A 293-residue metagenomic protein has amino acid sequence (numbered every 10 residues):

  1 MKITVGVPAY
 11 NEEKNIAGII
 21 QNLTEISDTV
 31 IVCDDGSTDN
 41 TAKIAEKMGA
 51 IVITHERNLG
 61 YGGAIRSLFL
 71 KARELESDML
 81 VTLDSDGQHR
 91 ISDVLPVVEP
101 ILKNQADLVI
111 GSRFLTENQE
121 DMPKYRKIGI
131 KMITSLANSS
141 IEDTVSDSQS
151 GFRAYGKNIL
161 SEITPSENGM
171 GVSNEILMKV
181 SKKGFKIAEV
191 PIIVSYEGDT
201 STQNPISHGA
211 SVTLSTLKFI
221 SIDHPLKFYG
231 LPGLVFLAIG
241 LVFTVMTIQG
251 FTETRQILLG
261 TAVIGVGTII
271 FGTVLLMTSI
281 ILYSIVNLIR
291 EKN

Functional and structural regions predicted by a protein language model:
K2-T4: Cell-envelope/extracellular polymer assembly enzymes that use nucleotide-activated donors
V7-E25: Short, well-formed alpha-helical segments that are part of the catalytic scaffolds of diverse glycosyltransferases
A9, C33-D35, H55: Conserved sequence signature across two-component system core domains
K14-G18, D39-M48: Acidic helix N-cap motif at the loop->helix transition within catalytic regions of sugar-transfer enzymes
D34-A42, G87: A conserved acidic beta->alpha catalytic loop
I51-E74, M79, I91-M170, N174 (+1 more regions): Acceptor/aglycone-binding surface of glycosyltransferases and processive sugar-polymer synthases
N168-N293: Hydrophobic helical membrane-anchoring modules
